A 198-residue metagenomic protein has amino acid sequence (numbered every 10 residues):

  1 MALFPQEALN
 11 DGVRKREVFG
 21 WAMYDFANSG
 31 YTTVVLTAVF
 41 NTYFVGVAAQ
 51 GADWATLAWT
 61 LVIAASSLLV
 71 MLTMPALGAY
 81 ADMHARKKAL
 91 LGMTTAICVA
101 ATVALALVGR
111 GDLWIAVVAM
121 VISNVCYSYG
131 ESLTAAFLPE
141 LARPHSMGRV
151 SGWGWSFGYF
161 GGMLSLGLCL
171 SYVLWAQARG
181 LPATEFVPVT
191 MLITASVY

Functional and structural regions predicted by a protein language model:
F4-S67, W114-V117: Helix-loop boundary and gating motifs at the non-cytosolic
T56-A79, A100, L166: Central cavity-lining transmembrane alpha-helices of secondary-active solute carriers, predominantly the Major
M71, G92-D112: C-terminal ends and interior cores of transmembrane alpha-helices in multi-pass membrane transporters/permeases
A81-I97: Cytoplasmic membrane-interface "Motif A"-like loop-to-helix N-cap segments of 12-TM Major Facilitator Superfamily
A119-F157: Cytoplasmic helix-loop-helix junction between adjacent transmembrane helices in 12-TM secondary transporters
R149-V173: Glycine-rich segments within core transmembrane alpha-helices of 12-TM secondary carriers
T184-Y198: Symmetry-related core transmembrane helices of the 12-TM Major Facilitator Superfamily/SLC fold
